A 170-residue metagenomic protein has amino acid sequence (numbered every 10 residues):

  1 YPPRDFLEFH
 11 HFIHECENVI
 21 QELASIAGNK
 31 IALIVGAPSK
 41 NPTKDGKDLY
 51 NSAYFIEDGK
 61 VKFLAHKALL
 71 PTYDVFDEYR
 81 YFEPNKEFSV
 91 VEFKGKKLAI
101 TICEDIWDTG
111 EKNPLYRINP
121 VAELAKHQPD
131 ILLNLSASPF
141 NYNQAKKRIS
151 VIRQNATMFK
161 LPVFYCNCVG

Functional and structural regions predicted by a protein language model:
Y1-G170: Enzyme catalytic cores with a strong preference for nitrogen-chemistry domains
